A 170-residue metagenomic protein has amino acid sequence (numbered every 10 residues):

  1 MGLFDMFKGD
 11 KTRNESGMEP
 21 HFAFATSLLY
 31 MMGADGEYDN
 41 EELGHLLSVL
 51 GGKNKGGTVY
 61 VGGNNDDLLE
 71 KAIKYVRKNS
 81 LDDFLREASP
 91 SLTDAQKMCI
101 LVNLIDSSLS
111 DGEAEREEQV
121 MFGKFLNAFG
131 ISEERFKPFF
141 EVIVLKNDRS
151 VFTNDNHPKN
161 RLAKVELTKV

Functional and structural regions predicted by a protein language model:
M1-Y30, E37-V170: Small-residue-enriched hydrophobic alpha-helices in membranes
